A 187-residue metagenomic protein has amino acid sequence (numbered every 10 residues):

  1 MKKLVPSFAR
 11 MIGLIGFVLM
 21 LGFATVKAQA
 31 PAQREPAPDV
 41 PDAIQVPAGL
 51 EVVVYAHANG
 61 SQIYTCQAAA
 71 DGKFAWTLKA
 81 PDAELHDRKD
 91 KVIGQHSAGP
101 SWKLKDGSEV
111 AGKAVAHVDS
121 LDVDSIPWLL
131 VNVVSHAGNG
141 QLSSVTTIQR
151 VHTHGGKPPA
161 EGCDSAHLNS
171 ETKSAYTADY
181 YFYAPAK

Functional and structural regions predicted by a protein language model:
K2-I15: Bacterial N-terminal signal peptides that target proteins for export
V18-T25: Hydrophobic h-region of N-terminal signal peptides that target proteins for export in Gram-negative bacteria
V26-A30: Boundary at the C-terminal end of the N-terminal hydrophobic targeting segment
P31-Q62, A70-K187: Primary mode marks residue(s) on the alpha4-beta5-alpha5 output face of response regulator receiver
